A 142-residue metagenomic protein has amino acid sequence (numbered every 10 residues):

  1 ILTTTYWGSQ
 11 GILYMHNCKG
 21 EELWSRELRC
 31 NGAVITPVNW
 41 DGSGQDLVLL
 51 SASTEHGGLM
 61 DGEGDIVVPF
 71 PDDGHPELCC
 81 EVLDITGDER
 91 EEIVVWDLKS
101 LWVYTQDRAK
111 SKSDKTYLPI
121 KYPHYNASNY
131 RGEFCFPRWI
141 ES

Functional and structural regions predicted by a protein language model:
I1-S142: Beta-propeller-forming repeat regions
